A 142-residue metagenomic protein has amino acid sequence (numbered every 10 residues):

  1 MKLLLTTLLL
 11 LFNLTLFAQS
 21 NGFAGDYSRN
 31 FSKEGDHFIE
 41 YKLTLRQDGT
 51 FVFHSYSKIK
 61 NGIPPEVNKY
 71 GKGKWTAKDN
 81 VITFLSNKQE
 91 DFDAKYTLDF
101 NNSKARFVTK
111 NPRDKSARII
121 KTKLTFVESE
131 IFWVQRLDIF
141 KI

Functional and structural regions predicted by a protein language model:
M1-A24: Bacterial Sec-dependent N-terminal signal peptides
Q19-K72, L85-I142: Lipid interaction determinants
K78-I82: Short, conserved beta-turn/loop elements at beta-strand boundaries and strand-helix junctions
